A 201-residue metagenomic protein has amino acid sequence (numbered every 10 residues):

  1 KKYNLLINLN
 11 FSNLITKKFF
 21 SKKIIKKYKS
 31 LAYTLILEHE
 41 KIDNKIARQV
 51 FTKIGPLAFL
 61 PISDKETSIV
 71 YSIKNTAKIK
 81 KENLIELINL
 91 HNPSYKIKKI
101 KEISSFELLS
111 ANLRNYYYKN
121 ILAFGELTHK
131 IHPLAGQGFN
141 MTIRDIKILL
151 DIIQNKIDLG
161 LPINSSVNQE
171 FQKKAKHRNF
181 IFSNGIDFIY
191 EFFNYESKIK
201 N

Functional and structural regions predicted by a protein language model:
K2-N4, Y118-K119: Active-site acidic short loop of glycosyltransferases
Y3, L9-I103: Conserved FAD-binding catalytic core of PHBH/FMO-like flavoproteins
K18, Y118, K173: Phosphate-coordinating loops and pocket residues in cytosolic domains that bind phosphorylated ligands
A77-S166: FAD/FMN-dependent oxidoreductases across multiple families
L150-N201: C-terminal helical "tail/cap" subdomain of flavin- and related membrane-associated enzymes
